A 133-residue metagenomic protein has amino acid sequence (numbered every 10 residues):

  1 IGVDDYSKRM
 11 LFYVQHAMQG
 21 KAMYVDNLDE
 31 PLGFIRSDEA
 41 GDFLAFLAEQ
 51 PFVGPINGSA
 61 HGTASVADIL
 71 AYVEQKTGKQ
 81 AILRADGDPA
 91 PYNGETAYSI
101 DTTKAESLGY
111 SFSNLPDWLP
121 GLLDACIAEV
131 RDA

Functional and structural regions predicted by a protein language model:
I1-L11: Flexible, glycine-rich beta-alpha linker
G2-D4, P31-F34, A90-Y92: Short, small-residue-enriched loops and turns at beta-alpha junctions that line or gate enzyme active sites
V14-Y24, D29-A60: Alpha-helical substrate-binding/gating segment
D29-E30, G87, W118: Residue-level "edge-of-site" marker
S37, P89-F112, D117: Conserved C-terminal active-site "lid" loop/helix of NAD(P)H-dependent oxidoreductases that clamps the redox cofactor
F43-A97, D101, V130-A133: Mid/C-terminal beta-alpha module of Rossmann-like enzyme folds, strongest in SDR-family dehydrogenases/epimerases
F46, Q75, S111, G121-A125: Residues within well-ordered alpha-helical secondary structure of globular protein domains
P116-A133: Amphipathic terminal alpha-helices
